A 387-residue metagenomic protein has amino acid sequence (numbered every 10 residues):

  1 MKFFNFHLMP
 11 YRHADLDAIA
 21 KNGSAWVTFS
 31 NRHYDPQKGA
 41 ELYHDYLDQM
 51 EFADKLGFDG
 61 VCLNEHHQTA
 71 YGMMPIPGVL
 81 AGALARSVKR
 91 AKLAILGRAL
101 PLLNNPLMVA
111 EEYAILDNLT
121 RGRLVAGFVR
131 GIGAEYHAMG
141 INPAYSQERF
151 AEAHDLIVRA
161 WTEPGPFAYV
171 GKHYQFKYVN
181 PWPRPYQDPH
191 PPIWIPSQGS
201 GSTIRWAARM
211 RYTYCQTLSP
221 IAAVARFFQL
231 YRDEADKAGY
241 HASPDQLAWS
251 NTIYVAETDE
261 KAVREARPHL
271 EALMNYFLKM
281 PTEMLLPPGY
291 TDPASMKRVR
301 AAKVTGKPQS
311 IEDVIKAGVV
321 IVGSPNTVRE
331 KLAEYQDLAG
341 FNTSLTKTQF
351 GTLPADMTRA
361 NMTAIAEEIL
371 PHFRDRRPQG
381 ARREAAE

Functional and structural regions predicted by a protein language model:
M1-S87, P189-P191, R383-E387: N-terminal beta1-alpha1-beta2 module of alpha/beta enzyme domains
K2-G39, L102-Y169, T213-Q216, P220-A222: Flexible, glycine-rich active-site loops centered on histidine and acidic residues that chelate a metal or position
F3, A53, G57, E65 (+10 more regions): Conserved, mostly hydrophobic/aromatic
F3-H7, V61-L63, L93-L96, L124-F128 (+4 more regions): Hydrophobic faces of well-ordered beta-strands that scaffold small-molecule active sites in alpha/beta enzyme cores
H7-Y34, Q147-W182, A223-F341, R374-E387: An alpha-helical appendage that flanks or caps ligand/catalytic pockets
T28-H44, G97-L107, Q187-G199, I253-A256 (+1 more regions): Active-site mouth loops of central-metabolism enzymes
G60-L80, A99-L100, L218-S219, T346-T358: Glycine-rich, proline-tolerant flexible connector loops at the mouths of alpha/beta enzymes
Y71-I95, I365-R377: Alpha-helix-loop-beta-strand connector modules within alpha/beta enzyme cores
